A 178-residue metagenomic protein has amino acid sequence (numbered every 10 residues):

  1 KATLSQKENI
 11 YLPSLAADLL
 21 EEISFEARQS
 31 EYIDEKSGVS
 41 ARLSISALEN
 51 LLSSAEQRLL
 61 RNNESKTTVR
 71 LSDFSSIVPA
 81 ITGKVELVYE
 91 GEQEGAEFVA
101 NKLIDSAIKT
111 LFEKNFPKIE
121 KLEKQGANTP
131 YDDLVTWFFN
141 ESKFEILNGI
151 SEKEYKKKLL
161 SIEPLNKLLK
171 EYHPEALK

Functional and structural regions predicted by a protein language model:
K1-T68: Conserved AAA+ ATPase small/helical "lid" subdomain
K36, E56-K178: C-terminal engagement/docking regions of AAA+ P-loop ATPases
